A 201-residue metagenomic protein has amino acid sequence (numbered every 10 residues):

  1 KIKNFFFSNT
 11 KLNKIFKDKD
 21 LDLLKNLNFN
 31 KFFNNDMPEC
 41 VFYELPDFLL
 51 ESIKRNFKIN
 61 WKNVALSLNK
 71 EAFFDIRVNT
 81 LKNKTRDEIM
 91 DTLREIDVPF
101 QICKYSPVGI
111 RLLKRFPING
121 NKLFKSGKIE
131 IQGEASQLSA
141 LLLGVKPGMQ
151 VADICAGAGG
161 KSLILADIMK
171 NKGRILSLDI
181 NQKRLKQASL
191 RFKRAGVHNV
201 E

Functional and structural regions predicted by a protein language model:
K1-E201: S-adenosylmethionine
